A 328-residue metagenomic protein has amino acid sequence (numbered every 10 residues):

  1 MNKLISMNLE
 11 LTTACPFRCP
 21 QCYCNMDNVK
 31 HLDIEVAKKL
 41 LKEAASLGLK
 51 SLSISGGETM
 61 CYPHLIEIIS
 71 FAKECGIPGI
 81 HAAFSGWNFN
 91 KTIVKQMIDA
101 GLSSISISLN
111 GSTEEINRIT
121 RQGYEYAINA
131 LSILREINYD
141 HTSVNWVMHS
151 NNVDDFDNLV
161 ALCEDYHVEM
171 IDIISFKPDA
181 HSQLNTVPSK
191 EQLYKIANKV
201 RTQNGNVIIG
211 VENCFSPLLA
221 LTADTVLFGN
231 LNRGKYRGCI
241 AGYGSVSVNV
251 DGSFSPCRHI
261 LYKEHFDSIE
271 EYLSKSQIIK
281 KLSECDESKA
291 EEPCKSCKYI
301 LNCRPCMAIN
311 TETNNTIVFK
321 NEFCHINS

Functional and structural regions predicted by a protein language model:
M1-A100: Conserved alpha-helical substructure of the radical SAM core
N8, T12, P16, Y236 (+2 more regions): Residues immediately within or flanking Cys/His clusters that coordinate Zn2+ in small zinc-binding modules
A14, R18, C22-N25, G242 (+4 more regions): Cys/His-rich metal-chelating microdomains
L32, D99-S104, S108-S255, H259-D267: Radical SAM enzyme [4Fe-4S]-AdoMet core and its adjacent flexible, acidic and glycine-rich loops/tails across
S253-F254, R258-S328: Flexible mid-to-C-terminal extensions adjoining Fe-S/redox cofactors in radical SAM and related proteins
